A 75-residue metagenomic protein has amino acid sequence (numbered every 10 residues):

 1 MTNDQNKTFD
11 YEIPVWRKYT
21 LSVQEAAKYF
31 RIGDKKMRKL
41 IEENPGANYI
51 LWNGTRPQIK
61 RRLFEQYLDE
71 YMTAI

Functional and structural regions predicted by a protein language model:
M1-D4: Intrinsically disordered, low-complexity and often Lys/Arg-enriched segments
K7-K36: Polyanion-binding surface elements
Y29-Q58, R62-E65, Y71-M72: Major-groove DNA-recognition helix of helix-turn-helix-type DNA-binding domains
I75: Short, charged recognition helix plus adjacent turn of helix-turn-helix-like nucleic-acid-binding domains
